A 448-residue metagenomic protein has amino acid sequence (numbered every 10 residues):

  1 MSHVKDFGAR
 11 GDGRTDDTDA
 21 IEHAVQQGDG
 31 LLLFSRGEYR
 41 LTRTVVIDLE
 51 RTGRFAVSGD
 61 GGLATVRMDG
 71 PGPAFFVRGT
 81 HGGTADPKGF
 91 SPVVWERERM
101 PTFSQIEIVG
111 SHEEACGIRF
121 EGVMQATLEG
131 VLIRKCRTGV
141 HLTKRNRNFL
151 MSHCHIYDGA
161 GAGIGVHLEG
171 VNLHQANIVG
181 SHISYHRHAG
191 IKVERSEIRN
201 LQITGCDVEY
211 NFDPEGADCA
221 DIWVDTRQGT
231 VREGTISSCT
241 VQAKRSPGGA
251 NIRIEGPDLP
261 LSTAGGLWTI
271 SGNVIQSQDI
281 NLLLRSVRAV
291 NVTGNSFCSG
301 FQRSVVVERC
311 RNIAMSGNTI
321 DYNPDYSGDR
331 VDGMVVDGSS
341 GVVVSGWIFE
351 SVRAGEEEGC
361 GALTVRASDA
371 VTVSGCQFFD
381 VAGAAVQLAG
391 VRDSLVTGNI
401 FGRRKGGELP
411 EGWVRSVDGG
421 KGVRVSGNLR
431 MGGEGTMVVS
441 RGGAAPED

Functional and structural regions predicted by a protein language model:
M1-H23: Right-handed parallel beta-helix/beta-solenoid
G8, T18, Q26-A56, D60-G72 (+1 more regions): N-terminal extracellular ligand-recognition/capping segment immediately after the signal peptide
E22-V25, G383: Amphipathic alpha-helical repeat scaffolds
V25-G28, E50-R51, R97, G390 (+1 more regions): Flexible, charged surface loops at secondary-structure boundaries
T42-I47, D69-V94, S111-F120, R134-L142 (+11 more regions): Extracellular beta-strand/beta-solenoid scaffold signature
S58-L63, R99-G110, Q125-K135, N146-G161 (+11 more regions): Right-handed parallel beta-helix
